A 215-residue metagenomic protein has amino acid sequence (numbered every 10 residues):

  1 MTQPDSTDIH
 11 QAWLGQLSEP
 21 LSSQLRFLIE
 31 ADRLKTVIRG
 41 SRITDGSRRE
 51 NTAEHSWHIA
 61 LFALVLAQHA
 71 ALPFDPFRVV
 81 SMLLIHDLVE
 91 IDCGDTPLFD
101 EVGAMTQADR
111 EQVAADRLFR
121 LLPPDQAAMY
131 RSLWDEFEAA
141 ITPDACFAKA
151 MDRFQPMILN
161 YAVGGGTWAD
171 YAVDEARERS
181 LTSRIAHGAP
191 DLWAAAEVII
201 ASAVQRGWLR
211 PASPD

Functional and structural regions predicted by a protein language model:
M1-D215: Alpha-helical, largely C-terminal catalytic domains that coordinate divalent metal ions via clustered Asp/Glu/His
